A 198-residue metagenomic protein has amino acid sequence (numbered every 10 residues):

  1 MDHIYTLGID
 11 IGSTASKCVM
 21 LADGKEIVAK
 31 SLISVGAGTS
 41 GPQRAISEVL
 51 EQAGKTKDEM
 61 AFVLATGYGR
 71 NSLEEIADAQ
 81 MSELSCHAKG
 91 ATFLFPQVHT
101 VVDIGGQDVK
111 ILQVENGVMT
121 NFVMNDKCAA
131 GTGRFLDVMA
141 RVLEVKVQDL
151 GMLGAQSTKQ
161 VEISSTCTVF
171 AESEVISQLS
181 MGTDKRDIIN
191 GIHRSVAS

Functional and structural regions predicted by a protein language model:
H3-R44, E48, D126: Short glycine-rich, Thr/Ser-proximal phosphate-binding strand/loop in the N-terminal lobe of ATP-dependent enzymes
I4-D10, F62, H99-V102: Short glycine-aspartate micro-motif
D10-T14, Y68, I104-D108: A short acidic Gly-Thr/Ser loop motif
L32-V35, A53-S85, Q113, T120-N121: Short beta-strand-loop/turn "lid" adjacent to the catalytic site in phosphate-handling enzymes
G38, N116-K159: Glycine-rich phosphate-binding loop plus the immediately following alpha-helix
K146-Q178: Internal, active-site/partner-interface "lid" segment
S173-S198: Adenine-nucleotide phosphate-binding core of ATP-dependent small-molecule kinases
